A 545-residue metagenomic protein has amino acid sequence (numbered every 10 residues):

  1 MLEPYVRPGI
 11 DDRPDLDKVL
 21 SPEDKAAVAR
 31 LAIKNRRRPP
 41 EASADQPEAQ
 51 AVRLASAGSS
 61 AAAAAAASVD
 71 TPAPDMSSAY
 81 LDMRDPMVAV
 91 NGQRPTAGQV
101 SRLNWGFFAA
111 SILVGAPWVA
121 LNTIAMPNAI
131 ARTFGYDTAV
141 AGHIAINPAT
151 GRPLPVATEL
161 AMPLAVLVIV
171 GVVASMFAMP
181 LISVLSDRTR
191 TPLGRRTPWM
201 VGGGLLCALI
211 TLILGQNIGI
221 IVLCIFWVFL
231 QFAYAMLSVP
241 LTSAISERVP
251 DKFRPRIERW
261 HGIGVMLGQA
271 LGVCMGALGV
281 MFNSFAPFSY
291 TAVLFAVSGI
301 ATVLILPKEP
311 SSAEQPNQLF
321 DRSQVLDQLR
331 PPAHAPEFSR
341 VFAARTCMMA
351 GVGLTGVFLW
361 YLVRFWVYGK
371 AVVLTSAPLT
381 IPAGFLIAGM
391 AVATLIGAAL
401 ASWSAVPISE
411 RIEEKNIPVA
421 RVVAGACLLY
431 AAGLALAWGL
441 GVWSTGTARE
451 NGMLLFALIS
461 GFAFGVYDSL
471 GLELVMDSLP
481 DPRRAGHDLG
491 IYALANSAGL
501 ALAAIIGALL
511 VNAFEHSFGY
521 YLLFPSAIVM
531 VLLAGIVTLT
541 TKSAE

Functional and structural regions predicted by a protein language model:
R7-S101, E309-A343: Juxtamembrane intracellular "pre-TM" segments in multi-pass secondary transporters
T123-L160, V357-G384: Short amphipathic helix-loop junctions that connect adjacent transmembrane helices in Major Facilitator Superfamily/SLC
A157-T158, R195, V280-V293, P418 (+1 more regions): A membrane-interface helix-boundary motif in multi-pass transporters
F177-L193, A398-P418, V511: Helix-to-loop junctions at the C-terminal end of transmembrane segments in multipass secondary transporters
V201-I218, L428-G446: C-terminal ends and interior cores of transmembrane alpha-helices in multi-pass membrane transporters/permeases
P255-V280, A493-A504: Glycine-rich segments within core transmembrane alpha-helices of 12-TM secondary carriers
S298-L306, L523-E545: Multi-pass alpha-helical transporter architecture, strongest for 12-TM Major Facilitator/SLC carriers used
R483-A513: A late C-terminal transmembrane helix in Major Facilitator Superfamily
